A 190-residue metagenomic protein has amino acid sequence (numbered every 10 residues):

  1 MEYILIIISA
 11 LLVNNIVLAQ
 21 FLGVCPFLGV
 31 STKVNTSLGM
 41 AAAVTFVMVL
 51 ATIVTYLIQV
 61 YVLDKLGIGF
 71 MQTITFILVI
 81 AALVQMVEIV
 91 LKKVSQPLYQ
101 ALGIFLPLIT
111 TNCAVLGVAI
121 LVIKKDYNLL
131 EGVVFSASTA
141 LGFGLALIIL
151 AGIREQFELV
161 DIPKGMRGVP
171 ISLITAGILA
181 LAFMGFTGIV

Functional and structural regions predicted by a protein language model:
M1-L5, L57-F70, I120-E131, T187-V190: Helix-coil boundary and interhelical linker segments in multi-pass alpha-helical membrane proteins
Y3-L18, L66-A82, V133-A146: Structural signature of hydrophobic alpha-helical transmembrane segments
L5, L129-V190: C-terminal transmembrane helix-loop-helix hairpin of multi-pass membrane proteins
I6, V13, V44, V49 (+5 more regions): Hydrophobic core segments of alpha-helical transmembrane domains in multi-pass membrane transport and ion-translocation
F21-G29, E88-V94, I104-L106, C113-D126: Generic transmembrane alpha-helix signature in multi-pass membrane proteins, especially transporters/channels
L22-T36, V84-L98, L150-D161: C-terminal ends of transmembrane helices
N35-F46, F70-F76, L98-T110, P163-I171: Cytoplasmic-side transmembrane-helix entry/capping segments in multi-pass membrane proteins
V60-G103: Ordered, amphipathic secondary-structure segments that act as subunit-interaction surfaces in large macromolecular
